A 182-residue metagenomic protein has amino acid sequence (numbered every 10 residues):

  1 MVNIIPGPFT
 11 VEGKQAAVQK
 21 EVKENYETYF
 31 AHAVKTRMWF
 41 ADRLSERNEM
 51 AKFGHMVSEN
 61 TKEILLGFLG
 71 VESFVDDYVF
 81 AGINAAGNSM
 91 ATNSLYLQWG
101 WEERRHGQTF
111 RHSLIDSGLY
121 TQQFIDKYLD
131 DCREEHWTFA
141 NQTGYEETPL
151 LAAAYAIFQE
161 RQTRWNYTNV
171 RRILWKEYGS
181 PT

Functional and structural regions predicted by a protein language model:
M1-T182: Non-heme di-metal
